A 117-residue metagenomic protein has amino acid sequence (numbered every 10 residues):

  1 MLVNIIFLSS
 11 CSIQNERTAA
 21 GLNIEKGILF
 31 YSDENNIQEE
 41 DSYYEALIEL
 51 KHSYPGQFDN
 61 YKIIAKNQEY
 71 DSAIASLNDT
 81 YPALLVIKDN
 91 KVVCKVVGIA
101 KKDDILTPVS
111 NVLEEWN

Functional and structural regions predicted by a protein language model:
M1-N4: Sec-dependent signal peptide recognition, specifically the positively charged N-region followed immediately by
I6-S10: C-terminal motif of bacterial Sec signal peptides marking the signal peptidase cleavage site
C11-I24, L106-N117: N-terminal leader/targeting and pre-domain segments
N15-G56: Local sequence-structure signature of Cys/Sec-based thiol-disulfide redox active-site neighborhoods
E45-A100, D104-W116: Thioredoxin-like thiol-disulfide oxidoreductase module
